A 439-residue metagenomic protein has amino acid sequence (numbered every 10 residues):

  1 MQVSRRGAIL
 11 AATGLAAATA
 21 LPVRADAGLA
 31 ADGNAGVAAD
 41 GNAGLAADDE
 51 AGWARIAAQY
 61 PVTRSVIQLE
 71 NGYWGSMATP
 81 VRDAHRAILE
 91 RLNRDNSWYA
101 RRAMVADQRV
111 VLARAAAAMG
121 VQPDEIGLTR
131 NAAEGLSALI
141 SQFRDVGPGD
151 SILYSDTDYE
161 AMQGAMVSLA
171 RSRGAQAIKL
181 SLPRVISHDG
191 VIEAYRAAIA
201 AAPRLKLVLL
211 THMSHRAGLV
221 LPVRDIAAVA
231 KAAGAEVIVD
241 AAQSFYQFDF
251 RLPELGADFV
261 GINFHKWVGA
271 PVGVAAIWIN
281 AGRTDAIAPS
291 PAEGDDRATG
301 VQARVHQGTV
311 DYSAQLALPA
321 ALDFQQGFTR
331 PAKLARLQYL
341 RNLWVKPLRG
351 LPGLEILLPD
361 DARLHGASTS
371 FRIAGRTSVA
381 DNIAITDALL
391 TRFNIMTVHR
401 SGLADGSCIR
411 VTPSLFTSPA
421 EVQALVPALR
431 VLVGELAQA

Functional and structural regions predicted by a protein language model:
Q2-D32, G36, D40-A439: Pyridoxal 5′-phosphate
